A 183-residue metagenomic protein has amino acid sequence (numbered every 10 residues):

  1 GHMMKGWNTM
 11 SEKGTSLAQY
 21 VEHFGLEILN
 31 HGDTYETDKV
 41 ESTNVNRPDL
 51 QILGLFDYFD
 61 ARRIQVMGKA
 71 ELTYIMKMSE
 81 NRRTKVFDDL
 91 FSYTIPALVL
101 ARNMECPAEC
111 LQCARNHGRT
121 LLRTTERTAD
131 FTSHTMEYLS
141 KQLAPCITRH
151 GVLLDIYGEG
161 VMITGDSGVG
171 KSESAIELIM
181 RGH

Functional and structural regions predicted by a protein language model:
M4-I75, N81-R82: N-terminal accessory targeting/assembly segments
Q51-G54, R83-D88, E109-C110, K141-Q142 (+1 more regions): Short, charged beta->alpha transition segments
Y58-A61, G68-I95, A101-E105, H117: N-terminal leader/targeting and accessory segments in enzymes
R63-V66, P96-V99, R119-L122, G160-M162 (+1 more regions): Structural motif
D89, C113, E177-L178: Hydrophobic/aromatic ligand-binding patch that stacks against planar heteroaromatic rings of cofactors or nucleotides
P96-A97, M104-L139: Charged, amphipathic alpha-helical linker segments immediately N-terminal to NTP-binding catalytic cores
Y138-G158: P-loop NTPase nucleotide-binding/switch module
G158-H183: Glycine-rich phosphate-binding P-loop
